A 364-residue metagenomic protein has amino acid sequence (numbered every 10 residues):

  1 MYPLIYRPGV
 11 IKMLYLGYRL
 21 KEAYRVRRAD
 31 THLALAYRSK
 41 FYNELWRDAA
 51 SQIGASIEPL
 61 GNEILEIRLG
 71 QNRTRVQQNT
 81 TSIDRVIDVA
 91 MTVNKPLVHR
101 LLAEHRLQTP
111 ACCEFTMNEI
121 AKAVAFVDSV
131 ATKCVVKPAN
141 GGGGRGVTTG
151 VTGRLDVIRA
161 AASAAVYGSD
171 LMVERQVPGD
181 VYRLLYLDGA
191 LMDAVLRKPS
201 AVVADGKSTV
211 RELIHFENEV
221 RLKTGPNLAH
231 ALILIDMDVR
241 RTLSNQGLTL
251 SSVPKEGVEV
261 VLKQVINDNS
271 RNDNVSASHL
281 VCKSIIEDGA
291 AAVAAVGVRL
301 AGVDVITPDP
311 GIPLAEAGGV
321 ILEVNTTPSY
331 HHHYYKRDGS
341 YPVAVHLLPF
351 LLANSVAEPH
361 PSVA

Functional and structural regions predicted by a protein language model:
M1-V93, L97-R100, N118-A121: ATP-binding N-terminal substructure of ATP-dependent carboxylate-amine bond-forming enzymes
R47, H99, V124, R240 (+1 more regions): Short glycine-/small-residue-rich flexible loop motifs, especially phosphate/cofactor-binding loops
G54-S56, L107, T132, S169 (+2 more regions): Short aromatic/hydrophobic-glycine micro-motifs
R68, T74-Q78, I83-I235, C282-E287: Active-site nucleotide/adenylate-binding loops and adjacent lid/helix of ATP-dependent enzymes
V136, L171, A301-V303, L322: Hydrophobic faces of well-ordered beta-strands that scaffold small-molecule active sites in alpha/beta enzyme cores
S163, Y167, E217-G311: A long amphipathic alpha-helix within ATP-dependent nucleotide-binding catalytic cores
K207-Q246, L250, S340-A364: Active-site "cap" helix and flanking loop/linker of ATP-utilizing ligase/carboxylase catalytic domains
S270-K283, A294-L300, T307-A364: C-terminal active-site "lid" helix and adjoining low-complexity regulatory extension at the edge of ATP-using catalytic
